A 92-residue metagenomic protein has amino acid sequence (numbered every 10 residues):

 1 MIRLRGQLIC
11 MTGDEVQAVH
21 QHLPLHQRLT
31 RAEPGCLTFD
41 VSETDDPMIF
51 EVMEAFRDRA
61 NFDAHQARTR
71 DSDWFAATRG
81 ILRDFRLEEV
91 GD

Functional and structural regions predicted by a protein language model:
I2, I9, D40-M48, W74-D92: Glycine-rich beta-strand-turn "strand-cap" elements at beta-sheet edges
Q7-I9, M53-A55: Short hydrophobic/aromatic beta-strand micro-patches that form the beta-sheet surface supporting nucleotide- or nucleic
I9-V19: Short, surface-exposed ligand-recognition loops at beta-strand->loop->(often short) alpha-helix junctions that present
M11-G13, T44, R57-R59: Short coil/turn motifs at secondary-structure junctions
V19-L25: A short, well-structured alpha-helix characteristic of acyl/acetyltransferase catalytic modules
H20, D40, D63: A cross-family signal for key residues in well-ordered alpha-helices that form functional helical elements
Q27-F50: Short, glycine- and small/hydrophobic-rich beta-strand elements in well-ordered beta-sheets
L29-L37, A55-E88: An amphipathic, aromatic/His-enriched active-site/gating alpha helix that lines ligand/cofactor pockets
